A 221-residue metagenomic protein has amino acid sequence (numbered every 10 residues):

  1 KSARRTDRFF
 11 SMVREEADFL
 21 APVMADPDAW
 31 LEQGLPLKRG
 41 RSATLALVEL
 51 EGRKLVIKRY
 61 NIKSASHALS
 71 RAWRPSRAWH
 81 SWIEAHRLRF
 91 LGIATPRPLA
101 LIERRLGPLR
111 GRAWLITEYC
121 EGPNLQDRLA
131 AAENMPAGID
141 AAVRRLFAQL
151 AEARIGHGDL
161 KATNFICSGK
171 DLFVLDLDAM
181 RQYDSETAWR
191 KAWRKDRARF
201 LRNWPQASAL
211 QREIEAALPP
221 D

Functional and structural regions predicted by a protein language model:
K1, D7-F9, A17-P123, R145-A153 (+1 more regions): Conserved ATP-binding subdomain of kinase catalytic cores across diverse folds
E51-G52, S168-K170: Short acidic-glycine loop/turn motifs at beta-strand connectors
R59, Y119, L160, L177-A179 (+1 more regions): Generic detector of well-ordered alpha-helical packing
S70-P75, A132-N134, A188: Short glycine-enriched, charge-decorated loop/helix-capping segments at active-site entrances that position
N124-N134: AlphaC helix of the protein kinase catalytic domain
G138-L146: Conserved alphaE helix
L160-C167: Hydrophobic residue at the +6 position relative to the catalytic HRD Asp in the kinase catalytic loop
D171-D221: C-lobe/activation-segment region of protein kinase-like
